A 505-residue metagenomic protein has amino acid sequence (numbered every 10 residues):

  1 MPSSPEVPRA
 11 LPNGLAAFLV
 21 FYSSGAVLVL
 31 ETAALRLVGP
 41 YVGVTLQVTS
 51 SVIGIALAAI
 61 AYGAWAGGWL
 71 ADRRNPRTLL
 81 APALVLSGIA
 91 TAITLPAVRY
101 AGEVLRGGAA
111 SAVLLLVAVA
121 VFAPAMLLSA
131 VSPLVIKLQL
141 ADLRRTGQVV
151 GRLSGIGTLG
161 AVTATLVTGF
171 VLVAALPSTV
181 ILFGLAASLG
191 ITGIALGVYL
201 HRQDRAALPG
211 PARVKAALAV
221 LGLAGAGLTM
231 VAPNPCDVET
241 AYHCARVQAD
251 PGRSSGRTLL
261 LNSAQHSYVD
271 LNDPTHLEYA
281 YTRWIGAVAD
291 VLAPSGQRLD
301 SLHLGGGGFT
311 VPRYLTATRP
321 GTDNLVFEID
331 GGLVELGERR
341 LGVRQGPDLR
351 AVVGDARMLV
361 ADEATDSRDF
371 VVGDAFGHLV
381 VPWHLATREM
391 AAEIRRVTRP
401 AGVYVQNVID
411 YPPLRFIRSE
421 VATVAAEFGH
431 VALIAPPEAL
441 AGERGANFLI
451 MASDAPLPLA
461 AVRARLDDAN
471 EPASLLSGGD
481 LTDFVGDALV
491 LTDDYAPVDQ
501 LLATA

Functional and structural regions predicted by a protein language model:
M1-V238, A249-R253, S263-H266, D290 (+11 more regions): Alpha-helical transmembrane segments of multi-pass membrane proteins
H201-Y268, P274-T275, V291, A435-A505: Soluble small-group transferase modules, centered on the S-adenosyl donor enzyme superfamily
Y279-R298: Conserved alpha-helix/loop element of class I SAM-dependent methyltransferases that forms part of the SAM/SAH-binding
G296-G307: Conserved class I S-adenosyl-L-methionine
L304, F327, V334, I434: The conserved SAM/SAH-binding core of class I Rossmann-like methyltransferase domains, concentrating on the hydrophobic
V334-T365, F370, L379: S-adenosyl-L-methionine
L379-A386: Glycine/threonine-rich flexible loop motifs
T387-P400: A short glycine-rich, Lys/Arg-flanked "PGG" loop and its adjoining helix->strand segment in the class I
